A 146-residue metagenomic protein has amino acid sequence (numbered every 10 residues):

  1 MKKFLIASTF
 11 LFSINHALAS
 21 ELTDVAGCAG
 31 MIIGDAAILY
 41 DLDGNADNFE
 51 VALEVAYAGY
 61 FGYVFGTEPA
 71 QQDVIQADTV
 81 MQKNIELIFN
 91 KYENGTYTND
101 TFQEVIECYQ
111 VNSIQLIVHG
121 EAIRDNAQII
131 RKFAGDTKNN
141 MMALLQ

Functional and structural regions predicted by a protein language model:
M1-F4: Positively charged n-region of N-terminal signal peptides that target proteins for export
I6-S13: Bacterial N-terminal signal peptides
S13, I32-I33, N112: Generic short alpha-helical hydrophobic face used as a protein-protein interaction/packing hotspot
I14-A19: Sec/Tat signal peptide C-region and signal peptidase I cleavage site
S20-E21, D100: Non-transmembrane, amphipathic alpha-helical segments
E21-I75, I106: Short N-proximal segments of mature Sec-exported proteins
Y60-Q146: Compact alpha-helical subdomains of small soluble proteins
